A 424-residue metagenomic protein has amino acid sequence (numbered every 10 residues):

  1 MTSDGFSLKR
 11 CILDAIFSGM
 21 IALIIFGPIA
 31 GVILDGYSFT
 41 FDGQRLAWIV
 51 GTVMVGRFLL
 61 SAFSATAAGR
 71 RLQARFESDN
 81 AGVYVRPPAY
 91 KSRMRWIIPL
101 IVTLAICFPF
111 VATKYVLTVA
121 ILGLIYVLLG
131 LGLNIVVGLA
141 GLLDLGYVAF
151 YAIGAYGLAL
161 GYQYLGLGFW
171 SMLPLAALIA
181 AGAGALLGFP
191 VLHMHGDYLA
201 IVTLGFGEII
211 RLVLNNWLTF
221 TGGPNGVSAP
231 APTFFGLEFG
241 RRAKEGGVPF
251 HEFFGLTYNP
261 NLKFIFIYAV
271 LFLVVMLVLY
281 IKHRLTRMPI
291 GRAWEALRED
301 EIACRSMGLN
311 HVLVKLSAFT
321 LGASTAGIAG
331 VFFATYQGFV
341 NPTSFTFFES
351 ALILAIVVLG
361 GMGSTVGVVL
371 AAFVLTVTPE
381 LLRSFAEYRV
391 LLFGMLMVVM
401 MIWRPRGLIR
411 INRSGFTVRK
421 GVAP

Functional and structural regions predicted by a protein language model:
M1-P424: Transmembrane alpha-helices and adjacent helix-loop boundaries
